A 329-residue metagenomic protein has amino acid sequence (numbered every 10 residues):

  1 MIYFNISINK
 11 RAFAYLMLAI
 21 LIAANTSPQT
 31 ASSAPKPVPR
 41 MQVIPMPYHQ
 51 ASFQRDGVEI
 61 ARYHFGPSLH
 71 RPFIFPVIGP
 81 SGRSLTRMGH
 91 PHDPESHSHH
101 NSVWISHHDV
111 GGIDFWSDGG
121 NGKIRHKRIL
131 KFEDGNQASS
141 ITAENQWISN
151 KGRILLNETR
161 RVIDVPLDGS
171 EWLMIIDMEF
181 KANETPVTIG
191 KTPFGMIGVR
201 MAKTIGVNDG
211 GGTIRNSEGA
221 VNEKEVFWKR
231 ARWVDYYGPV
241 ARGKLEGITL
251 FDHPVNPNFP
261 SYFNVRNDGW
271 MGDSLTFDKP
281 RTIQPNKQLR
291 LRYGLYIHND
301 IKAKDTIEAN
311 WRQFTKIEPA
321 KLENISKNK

Functional and structural regions predicted by a protein language model:
M1-N9: N-terminal secretory signal peptides that target proteins for export/translocation
A14-A24: Bacterial N-terminal signal peptides
S32-S98, D168, E308: Beta-strand-rich N-terminal accessory domains
R40, I44-M46, E144-K191: Acidic, contiguous internal or C-terminal segments within carbohydrate-active enzymes that form a structured patch used
Y63-L69, F73-P76, L167-T213: Acidic (Asp/Glu-rich), glycine- and aromatic
H97-S170: Extended, loop-rich substrate-binding clefts of extracytoplasmic carbohydrate-active enzymes
P186-P257: Active-site/ligand-binding surface loops and adjacent short beta/alpha elements that line catalytic pockets across
I248-N328: Beta-strand-rich recognition/accessory modules
